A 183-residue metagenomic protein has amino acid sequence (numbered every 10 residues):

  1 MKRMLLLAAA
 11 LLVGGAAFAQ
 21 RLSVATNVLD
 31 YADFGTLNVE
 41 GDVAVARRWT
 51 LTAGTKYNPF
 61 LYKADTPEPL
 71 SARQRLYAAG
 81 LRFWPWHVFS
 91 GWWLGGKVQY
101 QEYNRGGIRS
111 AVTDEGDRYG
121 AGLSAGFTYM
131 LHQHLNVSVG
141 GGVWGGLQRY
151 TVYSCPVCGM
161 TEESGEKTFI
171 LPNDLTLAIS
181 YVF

Functional and structural regions predicted by a protein language model:
M4-V13: Sec-dependent N-terminal signal peptides
V13-R21: Sec/Tat signal peptide C-region and signal peptidase I cleavage site
R21-V24, L61-A64, G106-S110, C158-E163: Extracytoplasmic loops and strand-loop junctions of Gram-negative outer membrane beta-barrel proteins
S23-E40, N58, T66, V88: Solvent-exposed loop/turn segments connecting transmembrane beta-strands in outer-membrane beta-barrel proteins
D30, L70, D114-G116, T168-P172: Aromatic-acidic/polar surface patches that form glycan- and anion
V43-V139, A178-F183: Gram-negative (and chloroplast) outer-membrane scaffold detector with strong preference for beta-barrel transmembrane
H132-F183: Predominantly the C-terminal beta-signal and adjacent terminal strand-loop region of outer-membrane beta-barrel
